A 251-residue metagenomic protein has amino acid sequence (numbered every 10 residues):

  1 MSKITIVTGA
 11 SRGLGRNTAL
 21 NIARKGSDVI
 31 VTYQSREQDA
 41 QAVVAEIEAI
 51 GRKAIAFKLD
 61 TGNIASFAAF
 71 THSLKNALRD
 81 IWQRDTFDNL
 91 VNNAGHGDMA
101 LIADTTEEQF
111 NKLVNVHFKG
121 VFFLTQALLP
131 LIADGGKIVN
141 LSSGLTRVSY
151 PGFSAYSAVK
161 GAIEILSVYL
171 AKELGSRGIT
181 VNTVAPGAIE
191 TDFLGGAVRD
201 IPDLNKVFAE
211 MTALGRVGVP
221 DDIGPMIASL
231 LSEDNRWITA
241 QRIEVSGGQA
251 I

Functional and structural regions predicted by a protein language model:
S11-R12: Conserved glycine-rich cofactor-binding loop
L101-I102, T106-V114, L204, F208: Substrate-binding pocket helix/loop in short-chain dehydrogenase/reductase
T105, S149-S157, Y169: Active-site loop-to-helix junction immediately N-terminal to the catalytic Tyr of the SDR YXXXK motif in Rossmann-fold
T125, V159: Active-site helix of classical SDR
S143: Residue(s) in the substrate-gating loop at a strand-loop-helix junction that position the organic substrate next
V148, A228, T239-I251: Short C-terminal tail/terminal secondary-structure segment of NAD(P)H-dependent dehydrogenase/reductase domains
G175, T180, I238-A240: Short, small/polar-rich loop/turn modules that mediate ligand/substrate recognition or access, typified
